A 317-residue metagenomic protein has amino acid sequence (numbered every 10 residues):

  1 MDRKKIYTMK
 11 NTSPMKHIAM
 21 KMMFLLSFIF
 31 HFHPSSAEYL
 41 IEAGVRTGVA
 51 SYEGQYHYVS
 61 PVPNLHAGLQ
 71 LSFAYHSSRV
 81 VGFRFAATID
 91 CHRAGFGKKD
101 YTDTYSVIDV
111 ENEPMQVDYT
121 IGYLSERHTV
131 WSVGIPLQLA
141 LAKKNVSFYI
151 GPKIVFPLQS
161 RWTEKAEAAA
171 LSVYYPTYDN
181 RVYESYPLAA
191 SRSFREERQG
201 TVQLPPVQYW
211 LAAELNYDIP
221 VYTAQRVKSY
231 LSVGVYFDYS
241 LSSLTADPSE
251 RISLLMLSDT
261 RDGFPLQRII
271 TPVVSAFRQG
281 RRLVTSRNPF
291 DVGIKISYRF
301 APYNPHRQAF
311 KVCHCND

Functional and structural regions predicted by a protein language model:
M1-E38, R299-D317: Cleavable N-terminal export/targeting peptides
S35-A37, H76-F83, A142-N145, P220-V233 (+1 more regions): Short loop/turn motifs that connect adjacent beta-strands in outer-membrane beta-barrel proteins
S35-H76, S297-Y303, C313-D317: Short glycine/proline- and aromatic-enriched beta-strand/turn motifs that initiate or cap beta-hairpins
Y39-V45, V81-A87, V133-I135, V146-F156 (+3 more regions): Transmembrane beta-strands of outer-membrane beta-barrel proteins
V45-S51, I89-G95, W131, K143 (+4 more regions): Transmembrane beta-strands of outer-membrane beta-barrel pores
A50-N64, H92-V130, P157-Q208, S243-D291: Extracellular/periplasm-exposed beta-strand and loop segments of Gram-negative cell-envelope proteins, dominated by
Q70-H76, P136-A142, N216-P220, K295-R299: Transmembrane beta-barrel domains of outer membrane proteins
I150-V155, N216-V221, S297, N316-D317: Exposed, low-structure sequence patches enriched in small/polar residues
